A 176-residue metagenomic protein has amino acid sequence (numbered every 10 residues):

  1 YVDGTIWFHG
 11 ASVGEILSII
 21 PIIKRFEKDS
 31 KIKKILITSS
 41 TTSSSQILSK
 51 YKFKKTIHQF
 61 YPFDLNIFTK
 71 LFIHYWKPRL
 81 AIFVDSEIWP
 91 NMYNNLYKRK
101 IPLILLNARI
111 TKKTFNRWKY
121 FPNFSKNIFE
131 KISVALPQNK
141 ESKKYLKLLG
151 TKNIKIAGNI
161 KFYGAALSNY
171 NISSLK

Functional and structural regions predicted by a protein language model:
V2-N171, L175: Active-site and donor-binding regions of nucleotide-sugar-utilizing enzymes
